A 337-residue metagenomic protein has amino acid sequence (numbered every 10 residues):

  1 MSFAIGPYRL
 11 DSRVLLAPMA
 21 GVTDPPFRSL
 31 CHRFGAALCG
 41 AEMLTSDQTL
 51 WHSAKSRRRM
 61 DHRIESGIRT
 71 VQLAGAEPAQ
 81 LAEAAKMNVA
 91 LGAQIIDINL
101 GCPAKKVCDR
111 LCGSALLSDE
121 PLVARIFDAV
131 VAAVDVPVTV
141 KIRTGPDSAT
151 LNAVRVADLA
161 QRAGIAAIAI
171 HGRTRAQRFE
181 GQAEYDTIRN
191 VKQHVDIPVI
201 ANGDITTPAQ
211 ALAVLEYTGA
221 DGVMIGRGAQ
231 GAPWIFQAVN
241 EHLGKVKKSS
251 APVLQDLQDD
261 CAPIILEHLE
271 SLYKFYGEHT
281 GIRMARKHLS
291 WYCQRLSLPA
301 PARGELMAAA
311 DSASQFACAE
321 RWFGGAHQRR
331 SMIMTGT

Functional and structural regions predicted by a protein language model:
M1-S2, L10-L15, A20, P25-P26 (+7 more regions): Alpha/beta catalytic cores of nucleotide-metabolism and tRNA/nucleoside-modifying enzymes
S2-A4, M19-Q94: Glycine-rich, positively charged N-terminal anion/phosphate-binding segment
V14-P18, C39-A41, R69-L73, I96 (+4 more regions): Hydrophobic faces of well-ordered beta-strands that scaffold small-molecule active sites in alpha/beta enzyme cores
M19, L44-S46, A74-A76, G101-P103 (+4 more regions): Active-site beta-loop-alpha junctions enriched in small/polar residues
A41, Q94-P103, R162-G172, I225-G228: Non-cysteine beta-strand/loop elements that form the S-adenosyl-L-methionine
H52, Q80, S118-L122, N152 (+2 more regions): Short secondary-structure boundary/capping elements
G67-V138, R143-L151, Q161: Active-site beta->alpha loop and helix N-cap motifs at the rims of alpha/beta catalytic domains
K105-L122, R173-Y185, K247-L254: Glycine-rich tight-turn/loop motif centered on a GG-T
